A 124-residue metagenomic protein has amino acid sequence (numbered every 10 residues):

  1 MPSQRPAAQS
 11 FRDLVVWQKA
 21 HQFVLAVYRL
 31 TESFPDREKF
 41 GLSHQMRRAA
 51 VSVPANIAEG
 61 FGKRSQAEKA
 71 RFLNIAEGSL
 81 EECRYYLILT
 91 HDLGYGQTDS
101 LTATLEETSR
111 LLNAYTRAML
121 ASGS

Functional and structural regions predicted by a protein language model:
M1-S124: Amphipathic alpha-helical assembly/interaction segments
